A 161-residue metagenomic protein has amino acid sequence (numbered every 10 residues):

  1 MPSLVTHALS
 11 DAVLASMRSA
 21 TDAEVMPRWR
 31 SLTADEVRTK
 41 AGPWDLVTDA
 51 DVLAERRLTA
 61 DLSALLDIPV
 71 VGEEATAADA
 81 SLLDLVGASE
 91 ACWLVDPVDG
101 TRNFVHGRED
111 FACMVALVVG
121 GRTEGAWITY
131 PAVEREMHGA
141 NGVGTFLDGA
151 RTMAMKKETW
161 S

Functional and structural regions predicted by a protein language model:
M1-V98: N-terminal subdomain of lithium-sensitive/metallo-dependent phosphomonoesterases centered on the IMPase/IPPase/PAP
D67, D110, G142: ATP/adenylate-binding site constellation spanning eukaryotic-like Ser/Thr protein kinases, ABC-transporter
E90, D110, E124: Conserved catalytic motifs of the protein kinase core domain
V95, C113-V115: Short beta-strand motif preference
V105-E109: Short glycine/proline-enriched turns and hinge-like loops at secondary-structure junctions
V115-S161: Acidic beta-strand-loop-alpha-helix segment within the catalytic core of divalent metal-dependent phosphate-processing
